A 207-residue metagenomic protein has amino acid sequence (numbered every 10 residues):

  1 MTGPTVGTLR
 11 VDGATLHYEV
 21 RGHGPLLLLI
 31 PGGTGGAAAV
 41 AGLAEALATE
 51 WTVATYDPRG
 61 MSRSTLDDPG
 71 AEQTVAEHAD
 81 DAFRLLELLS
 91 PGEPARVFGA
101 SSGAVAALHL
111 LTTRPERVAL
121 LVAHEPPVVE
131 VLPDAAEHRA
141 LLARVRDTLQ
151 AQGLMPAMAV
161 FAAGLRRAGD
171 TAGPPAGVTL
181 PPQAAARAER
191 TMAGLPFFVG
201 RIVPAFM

Functional and structural regions predicted by a protein language model:
M1-G7: A domain-start/cap signature at the N-terminus of enzymes
G7-L66, A71: Conserved HGGG/HGGXW glycine-rich cap/lid loop of the alpha/beta-hydrolase fold
A44, L86, L110-L111: A conserved amphipathic alpha-helix that caps or lines the catalytic cleft of carbohydrate- and lipid-modifying enzymes
T49-E50, G92, Q152: Structured helix-beta-strand junction loops
A54, G60-F98: Active-site loop/oxyanion-hole signature of alpha/beta-hydrolase fold enzymes
E93-L132: Conserved hydrolase catalytic core segment
A123, P127-G153: A catalytic-pocket lid/entrance helix-loop region that shapes and gates access to the active site across common
A143, T148-M207: Alpha/beta-hydrolase
